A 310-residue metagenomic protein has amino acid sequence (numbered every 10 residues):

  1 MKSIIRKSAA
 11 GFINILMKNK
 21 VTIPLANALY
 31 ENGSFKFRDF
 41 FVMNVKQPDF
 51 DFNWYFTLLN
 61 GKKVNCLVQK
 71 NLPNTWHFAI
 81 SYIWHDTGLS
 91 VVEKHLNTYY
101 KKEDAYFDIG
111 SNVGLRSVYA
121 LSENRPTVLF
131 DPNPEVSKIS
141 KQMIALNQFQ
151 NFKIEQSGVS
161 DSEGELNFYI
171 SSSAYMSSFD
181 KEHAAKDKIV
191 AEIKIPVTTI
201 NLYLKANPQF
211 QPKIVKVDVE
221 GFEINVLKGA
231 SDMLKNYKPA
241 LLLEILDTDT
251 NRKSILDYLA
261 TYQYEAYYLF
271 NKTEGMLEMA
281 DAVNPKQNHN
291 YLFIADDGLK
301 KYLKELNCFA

Functional and structural regions predicted by a protein language model:
M1-M143, N147-N151, N207-Q209, K272-T273 (+1 more regions): S-adenosyl-L-methionine
W76, V118, S137-K138, S177 (+2 more regions): Alpha-helical elements of the RecA-like P-loop NTPase motor core of helicases
A79-F107, K153, E165-N167, K181-Y237 (+1 more regions): Short internal loop-to-helix segment that lines adenine-nucleotide cofactor pockets
S111-V113, P134, D161, V219-G221 (+1 more regions): Short, glycine/acidic-enriched loop or turn micro-motifs at the edges of active sites
E123-R125, L202-A310: Conserved acidic-Pro-Pro-aromatic motif
K141, A145-M176: Core alpha/beta nucleotide-donor-binding catalytic domains of modification enzymes
